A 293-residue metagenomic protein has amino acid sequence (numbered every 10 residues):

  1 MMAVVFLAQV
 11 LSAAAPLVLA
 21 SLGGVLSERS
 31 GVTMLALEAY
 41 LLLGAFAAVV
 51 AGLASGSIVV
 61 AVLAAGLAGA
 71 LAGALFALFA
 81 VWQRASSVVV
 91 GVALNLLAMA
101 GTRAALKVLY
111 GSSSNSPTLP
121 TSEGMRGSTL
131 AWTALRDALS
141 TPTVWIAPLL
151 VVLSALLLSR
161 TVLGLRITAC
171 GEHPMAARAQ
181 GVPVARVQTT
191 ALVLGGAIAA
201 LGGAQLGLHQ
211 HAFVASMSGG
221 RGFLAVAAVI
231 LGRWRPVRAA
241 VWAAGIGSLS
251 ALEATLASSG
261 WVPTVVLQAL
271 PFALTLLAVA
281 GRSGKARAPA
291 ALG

Functional and structural regions predicted by a protein language model:
M1-A20, T33, A47, S55-A61: Membrane-interfacial amphipathic/re-entrant helices at transmembrane-helix boundaries
V5-Q9, L158, G195-A227, A257-P263: Inter-helical junctions in multi-pass inner-membrane proteins, predominant in energy-converting antiporter-like
A14-L22, A39-F46, L67-A74, G171 (+4 more regions): Hydrophobic alpha-helical segments embedded in the membrane of multi-pass proteins
V25-G44, V81-L94, H211-F223, P236-V241 (+3 more regions): Short, non-helical or kinked segments that cap or interrupt transmembrane helices
G56-R103, G245, S250: Alpha-helical transmembrane segments within multi-pass membrane transporters and channels
A98-R160, P263-Q268, A286, A291-G293: Transmembrane helix-bundle core of multi-pass membrane transporters and related energy-transducing complexes
R136-F213, P236-V241: Helix-loop-helix "hairpin" substructures at the membrane interface of multi-pass membrane proteins
S154, E172, A176-R186, E253-G293: Cytosolic-side transmembrane-helix boundaries in multi-pass membrane proteins
